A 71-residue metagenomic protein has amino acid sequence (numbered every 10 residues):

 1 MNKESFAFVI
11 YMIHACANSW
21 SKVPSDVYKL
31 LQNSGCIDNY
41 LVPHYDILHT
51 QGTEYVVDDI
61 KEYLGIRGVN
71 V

Functional and structural regions predicted by a protein language model:
M1-V71: C-terminal alpha-helical interaction appendages
